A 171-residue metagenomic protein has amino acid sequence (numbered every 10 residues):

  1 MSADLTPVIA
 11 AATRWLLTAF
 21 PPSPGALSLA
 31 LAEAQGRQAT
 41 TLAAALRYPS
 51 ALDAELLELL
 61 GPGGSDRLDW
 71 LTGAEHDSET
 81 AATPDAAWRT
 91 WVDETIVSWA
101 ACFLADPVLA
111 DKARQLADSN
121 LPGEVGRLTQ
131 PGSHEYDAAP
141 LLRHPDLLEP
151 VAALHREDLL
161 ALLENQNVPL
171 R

Functional and structural regions predicted by a protein language model:
M1-A12: An acidic intrinsically disordered interaction segment
M1-A3, G25-S28, A81: A ubiquitous short alpha-helical element
A10-T72: N-terminal interaction modules that seed assembly of large macromolecular complexes
W15, A19-P22, P49, A74-D77 (+8 more regions): Surface-exposed polar/charged interaction patches
P21, S28, L46, S50 (+5 more regions): Generic, low-specificity signal for short hydrophobic/alpha-helical stretches with a mild N-terminal bias, encompassing
A54-R114: Long, charge-patterned amphipathic interaction tracts in eukaryotic proteins
A117-R171: Glycine-rich, aromatic-bearing surface loops/beta-hairpins
